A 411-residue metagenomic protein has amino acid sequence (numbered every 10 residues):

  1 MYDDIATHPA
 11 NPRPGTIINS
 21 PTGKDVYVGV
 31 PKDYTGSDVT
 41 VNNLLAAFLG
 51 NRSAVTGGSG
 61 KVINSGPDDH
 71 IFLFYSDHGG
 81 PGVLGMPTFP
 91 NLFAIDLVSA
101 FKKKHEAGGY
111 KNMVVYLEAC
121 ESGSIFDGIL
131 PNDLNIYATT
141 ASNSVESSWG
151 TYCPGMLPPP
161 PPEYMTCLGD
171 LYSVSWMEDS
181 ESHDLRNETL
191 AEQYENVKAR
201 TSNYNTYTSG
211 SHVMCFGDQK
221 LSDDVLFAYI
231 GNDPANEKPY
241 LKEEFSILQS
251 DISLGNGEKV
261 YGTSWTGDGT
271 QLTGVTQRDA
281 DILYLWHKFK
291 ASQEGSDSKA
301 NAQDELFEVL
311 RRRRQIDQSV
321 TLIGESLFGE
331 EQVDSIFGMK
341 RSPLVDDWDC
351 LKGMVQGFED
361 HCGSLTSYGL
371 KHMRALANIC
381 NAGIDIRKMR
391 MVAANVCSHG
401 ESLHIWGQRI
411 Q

Functional and structural regions predicted by a protein language model:
M1-Q411: Cysteine endopeptidase catalytic domains of the caspase/legumain-like
